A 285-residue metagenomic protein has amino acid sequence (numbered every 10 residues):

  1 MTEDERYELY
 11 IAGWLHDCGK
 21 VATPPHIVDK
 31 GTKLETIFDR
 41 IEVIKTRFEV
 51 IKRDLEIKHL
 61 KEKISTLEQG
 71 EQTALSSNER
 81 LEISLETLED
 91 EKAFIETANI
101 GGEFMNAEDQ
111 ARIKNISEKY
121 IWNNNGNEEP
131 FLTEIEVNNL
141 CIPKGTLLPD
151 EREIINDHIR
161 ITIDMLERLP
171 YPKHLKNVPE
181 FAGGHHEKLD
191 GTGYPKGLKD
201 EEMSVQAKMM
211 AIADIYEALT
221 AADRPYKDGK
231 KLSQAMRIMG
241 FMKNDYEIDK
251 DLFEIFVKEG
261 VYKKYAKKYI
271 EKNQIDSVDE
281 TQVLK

Functional and structural regions predicted by a protein language model:
M1-K285: Histidine- and acidic-residue-rich, metal-dependent catalytic cores
